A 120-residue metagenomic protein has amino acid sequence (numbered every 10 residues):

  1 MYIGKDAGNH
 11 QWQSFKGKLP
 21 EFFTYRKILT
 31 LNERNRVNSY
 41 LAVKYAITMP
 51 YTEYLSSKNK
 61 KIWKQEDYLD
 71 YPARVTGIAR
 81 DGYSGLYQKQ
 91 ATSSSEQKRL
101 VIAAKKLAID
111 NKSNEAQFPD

Functional and structural regions predicted by a protein language model:
M1-P20, R26-L29, M49-P50: Extracellular glycan-interaction patches encoded by glycine-rich segments
I28-N38: Short acidic, Gly/Pro-enriched loop/turn segments at secondary-structure junctions
E33, T52-E53: Catalytic cores of soluble metabolic enzymes centered on carboxylation/carboxyl-transfer
K44, P50-Y51: N-terminal prepro-regions of secreted/extracellular proteins
S56-D120: Self-processing/autoproteolytic domain segments and adjacent N-terminal interaction modules in large, modular
